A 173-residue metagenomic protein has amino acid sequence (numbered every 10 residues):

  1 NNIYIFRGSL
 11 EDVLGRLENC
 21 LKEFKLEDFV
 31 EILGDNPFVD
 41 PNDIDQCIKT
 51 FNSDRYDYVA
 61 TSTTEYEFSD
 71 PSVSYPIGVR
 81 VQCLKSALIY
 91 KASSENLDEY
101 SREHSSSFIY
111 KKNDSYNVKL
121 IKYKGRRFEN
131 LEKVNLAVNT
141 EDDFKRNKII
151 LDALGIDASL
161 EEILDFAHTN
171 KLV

Functional and structural regions predicted by a protein language model:
N1-N52: Short phosphate-binding loop-to-helix
S9-L10, S101, I156: Residue-level signature of the cytosolic catalytic core of signaling kinases
G34, I77, V138-N139: Single, functionally critical "micro-switch" positions that shape active/binding sites and transmembrane helices
V39-V134, K145, D165-V173: Conserved core of the sugar-phosphate nucleotidyltransferase
A137-V173: Hydrophobic helical membrane-anchoring modules
